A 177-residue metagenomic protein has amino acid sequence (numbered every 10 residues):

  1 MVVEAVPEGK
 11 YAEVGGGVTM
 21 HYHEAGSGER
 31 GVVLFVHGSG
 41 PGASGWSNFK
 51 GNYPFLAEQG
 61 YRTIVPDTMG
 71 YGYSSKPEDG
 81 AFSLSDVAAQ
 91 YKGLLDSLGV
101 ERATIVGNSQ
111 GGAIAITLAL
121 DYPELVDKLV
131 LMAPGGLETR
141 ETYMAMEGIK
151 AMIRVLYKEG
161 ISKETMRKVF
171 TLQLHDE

Functional and structural regions predicted by a protein language model:
M1-F35, E58-Y61, E101: Alpha/beta-hydrolase fold catalytic core
G15, H23, Y53, E58 (+1 more regions): Active-site loop/oxyanion-hole signature of alpha/beta-hydrolase fold enzymes
E29-R30, G38-A43, S109: Active-site glycine-rich loops that stabilize anionic/oxyanionic intermediates across multiple enzyme folds
F35-G38, V65: Structural cue for short, hydrophobic secondary-structure segments
G40-Y53: The serine-hydrolase catalytic nucleophile loop
G107, G111, A115: Gly/Ala-rich beta-loop-alpha elbow adjacent to hydrolase catalytic centers
I116-D121, V126-E159: Flexible "cap/lid" loop of the alpha/beta hydrolase fold
R140-E147, E159-E177: Conserved alpha/beta-hydrolase catalytic His-Asp/Glu region
